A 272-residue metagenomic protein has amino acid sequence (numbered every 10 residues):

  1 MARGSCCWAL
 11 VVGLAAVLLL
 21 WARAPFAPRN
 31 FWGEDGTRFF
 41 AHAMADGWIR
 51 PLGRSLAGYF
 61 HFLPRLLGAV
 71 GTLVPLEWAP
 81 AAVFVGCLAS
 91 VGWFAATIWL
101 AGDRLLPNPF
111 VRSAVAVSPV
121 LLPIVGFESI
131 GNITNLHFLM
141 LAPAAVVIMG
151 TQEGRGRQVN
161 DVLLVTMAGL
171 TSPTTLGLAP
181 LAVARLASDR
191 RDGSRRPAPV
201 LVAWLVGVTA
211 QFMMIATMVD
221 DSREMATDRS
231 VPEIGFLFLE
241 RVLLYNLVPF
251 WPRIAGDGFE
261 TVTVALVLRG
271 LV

Functional and structural regions predicted by a protein language model:
M1-L19: Start-transfer (signal-anchor) and selected internal transmembrane alpha helices of multi-pass inner/ER membrane
F26-A27, G33-A81, S172, I215-V272: Membrane-lumen/periplasm interface segments of multi-pass, membrane-embedded glycan/lipid transferases
V85-P107: Transmembrane-helix motifs of polytopic, lipid-linked glycan transferases
V111-G126: Membrane-embedded helix bundles of polyisoprenyl
V125-A144: Multi-pass, polyprenyl lipid-linked donor-dependent membrane glycosyltransferases
M140-N160: Membrane-interface transmembrane helices that cradle and orient dolichyl/undecaprenyl
Q158-A184: Membrane-interface alpha helices of multi-pass inner-membrane proteins
L178-L205: Perimembrane helix-loop-helix junctions
